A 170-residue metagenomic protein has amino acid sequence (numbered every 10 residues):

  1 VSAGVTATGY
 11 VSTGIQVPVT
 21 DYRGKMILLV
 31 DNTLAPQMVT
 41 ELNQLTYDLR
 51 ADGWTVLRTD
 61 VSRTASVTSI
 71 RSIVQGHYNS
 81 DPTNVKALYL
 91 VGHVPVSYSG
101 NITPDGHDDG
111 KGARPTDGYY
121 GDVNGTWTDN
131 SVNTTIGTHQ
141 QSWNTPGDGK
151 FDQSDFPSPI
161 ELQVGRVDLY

Functional and structural regions predicted by a protein language model:
V1-A3: Beta-strand-rich modules
V5-T55, T59, S69-A87: Extracellular pro-sequences of secreted precursors
A7, P18-T20, D48, V67-Y170: Structured catalytic cores of large enzymes
R58-T59, R63-T64, P95: Active-site-proximal C-terminal subdomain of hydrolase catalytic domains
